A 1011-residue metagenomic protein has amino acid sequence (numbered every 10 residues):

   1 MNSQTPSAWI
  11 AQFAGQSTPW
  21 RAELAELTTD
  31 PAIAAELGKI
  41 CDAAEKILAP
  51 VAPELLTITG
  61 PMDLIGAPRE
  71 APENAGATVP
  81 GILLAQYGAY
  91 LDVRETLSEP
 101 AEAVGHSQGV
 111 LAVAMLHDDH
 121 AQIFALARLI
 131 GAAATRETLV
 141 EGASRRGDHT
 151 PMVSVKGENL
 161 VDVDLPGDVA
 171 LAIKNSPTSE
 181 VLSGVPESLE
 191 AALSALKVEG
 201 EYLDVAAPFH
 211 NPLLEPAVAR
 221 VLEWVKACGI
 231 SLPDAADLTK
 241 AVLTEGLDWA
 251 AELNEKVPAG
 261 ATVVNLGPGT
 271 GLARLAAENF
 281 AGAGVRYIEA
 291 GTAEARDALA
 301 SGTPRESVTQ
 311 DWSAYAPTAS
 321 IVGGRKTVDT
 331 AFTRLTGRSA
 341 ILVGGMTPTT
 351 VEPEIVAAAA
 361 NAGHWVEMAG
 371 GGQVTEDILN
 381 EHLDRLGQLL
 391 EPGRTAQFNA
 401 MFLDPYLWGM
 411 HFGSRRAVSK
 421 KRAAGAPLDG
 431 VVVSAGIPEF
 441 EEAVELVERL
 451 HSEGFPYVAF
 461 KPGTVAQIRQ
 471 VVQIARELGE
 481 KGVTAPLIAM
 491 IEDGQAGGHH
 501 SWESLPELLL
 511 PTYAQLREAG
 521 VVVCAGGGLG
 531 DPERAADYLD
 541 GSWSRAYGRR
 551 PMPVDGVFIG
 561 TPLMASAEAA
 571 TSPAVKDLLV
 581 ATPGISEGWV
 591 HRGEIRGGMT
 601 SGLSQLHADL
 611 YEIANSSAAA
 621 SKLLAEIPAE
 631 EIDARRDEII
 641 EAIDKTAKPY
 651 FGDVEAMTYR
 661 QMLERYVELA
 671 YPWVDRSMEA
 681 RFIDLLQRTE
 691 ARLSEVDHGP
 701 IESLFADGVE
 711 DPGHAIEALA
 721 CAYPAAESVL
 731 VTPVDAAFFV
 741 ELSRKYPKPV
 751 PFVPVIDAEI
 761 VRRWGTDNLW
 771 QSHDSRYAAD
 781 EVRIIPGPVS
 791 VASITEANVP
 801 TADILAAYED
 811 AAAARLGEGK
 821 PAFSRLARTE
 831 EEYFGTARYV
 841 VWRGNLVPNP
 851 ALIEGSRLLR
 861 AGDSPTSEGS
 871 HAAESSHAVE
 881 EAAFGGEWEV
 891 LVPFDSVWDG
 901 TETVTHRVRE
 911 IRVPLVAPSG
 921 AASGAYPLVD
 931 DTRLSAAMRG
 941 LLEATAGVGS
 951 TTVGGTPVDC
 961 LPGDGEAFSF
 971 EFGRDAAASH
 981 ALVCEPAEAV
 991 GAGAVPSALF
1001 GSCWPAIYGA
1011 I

Functional and structural regions predicted by a protein language model:
N2-L160, V263-A281, R286-G291: FabD-like malonyl-/acyl-CoA
S7-W20, A300, R334, A340-G345 (+1 more regions): Short, hydrophobic/glycine-enriched beta-strand segments
A67, L335-S339, D384-A396, E439 (+4 more regions): Extended charged low-complexity segments that act as oligomerization/scaffolding linkers
A101-A114, H210, A359, C524 (+1 more regions): Catalytic nucleophile loop
M115-V242: Alpha/beta catalytic cores of group-transfer enzymes, especially the acyltransferase/condensing modules of polyketide
V198-R296: Acyltransferase
S307-E518, Y723-A1010: Active-site entrance/lid segments in N-terminal catalytic domains of soluble metabolic enzymes
V431, P438, R449-A618: Glycine-rich phosphate/ribose-binding loops and adjacent secondary-structure elements that form binding surfaces
